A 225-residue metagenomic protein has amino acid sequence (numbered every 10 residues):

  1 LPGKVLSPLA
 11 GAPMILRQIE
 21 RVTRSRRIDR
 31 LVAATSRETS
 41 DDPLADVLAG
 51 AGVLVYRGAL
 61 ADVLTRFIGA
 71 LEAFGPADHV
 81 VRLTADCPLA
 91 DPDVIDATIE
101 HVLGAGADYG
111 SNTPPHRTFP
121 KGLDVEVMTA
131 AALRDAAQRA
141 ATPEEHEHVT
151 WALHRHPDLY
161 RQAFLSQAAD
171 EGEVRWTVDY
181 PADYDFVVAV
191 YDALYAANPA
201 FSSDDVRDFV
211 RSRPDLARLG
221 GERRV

Functional and structural regions predicted by a protein language model:
L1-T35, S40: N-terminal glycine-rich phosphate-binding loop and ensuing alpha1 helix
S40-V47: Acidic helix N-cap motif at the loop->helix transition within catalytic regions of sugar-transfer enzymes
A49-D62, A85: Conserved donor nucleotide-binding strand/loop of the catalytic core
D62-A70: Glycine-rich, basic loop-to-helix element that forms the pyrophosphate-binding segment of sugar-nucleotide handling
G69, A90-T118: Conserved donor-nucleotide/metal-binding helix-loop-beta segment in metal-dependent transferases, i.e., the alpha-helix
A70-L71, G75-P88: Short beta-strand-to-loop acidic/aromatic patch adjacent to the donor-nucleotide binding site
P114-L123, D170: A recurrent flexible, glycine/aromatic-enriched loop bordering the glycosyltransferase active site that acts as
M128, E147-V225: Conserved alpha/beta core of the MobA/IspD/sugar-nucleotide pyrophosphorylase nucleotidyltransferase superfamily
